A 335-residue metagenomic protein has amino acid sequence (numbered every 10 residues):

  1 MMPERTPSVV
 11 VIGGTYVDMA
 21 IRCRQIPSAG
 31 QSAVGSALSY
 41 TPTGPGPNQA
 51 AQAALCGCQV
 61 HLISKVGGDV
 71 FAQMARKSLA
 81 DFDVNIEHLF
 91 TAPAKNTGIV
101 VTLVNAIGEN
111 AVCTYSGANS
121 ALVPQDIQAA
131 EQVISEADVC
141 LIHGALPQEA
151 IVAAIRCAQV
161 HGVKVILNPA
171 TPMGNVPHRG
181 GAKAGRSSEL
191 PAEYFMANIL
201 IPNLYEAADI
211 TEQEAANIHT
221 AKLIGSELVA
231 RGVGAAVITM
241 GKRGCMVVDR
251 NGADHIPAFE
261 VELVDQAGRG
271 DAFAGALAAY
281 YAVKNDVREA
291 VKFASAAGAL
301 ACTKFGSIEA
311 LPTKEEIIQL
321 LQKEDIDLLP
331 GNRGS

Functional and structural regions predicted by a protein language model:
M1-K65, V70-V84, E262-V264, L328-S335: Glycine-rich phosphate/adenosyl-contacting loop at the front of the ribokinase-like
M2-V9, G174-R179, Q213, I218-S335: Conserved phosphate-binding/catalytic region of the ribokinase-like
A50-Q59, V104, A279-K284: Alpha-helix C-terminal capping segments
A51, I99-L103, A111, G244-V247: Short beta-strand scaffold segments in enzyme catalytic cores
F82-A94: A glycine-rich helix N-cap at a beta->alpha junction
T91-A92, T102-G144, G180: Conserved phosphate-binding/catalytic loop of the ribokinase/pfkB sugar-kinase fold
V139-L223, R243-C245: Conserved beta-alpha-beta core of the PfkB/ribokinase-like small-molecule kinase fold
